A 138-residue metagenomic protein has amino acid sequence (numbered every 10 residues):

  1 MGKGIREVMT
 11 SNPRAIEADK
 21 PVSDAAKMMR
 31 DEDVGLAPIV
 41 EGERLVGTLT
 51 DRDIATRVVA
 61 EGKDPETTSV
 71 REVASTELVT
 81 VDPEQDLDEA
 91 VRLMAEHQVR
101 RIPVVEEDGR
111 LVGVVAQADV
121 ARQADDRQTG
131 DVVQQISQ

Functional and structural regions predicted by a protein language model:
M1-N12, T50-T80, D86-A95, L111-Q138: Tandem CBS (Bateman) regulatory domains
M1-T10, K20-S23, P38-L45, E107: Short charge-dense sequence patches
A15-D33, V81-Q98, V105-E106, A124: The conserved cystathionine-beta-synthase
P21-A25, A37-V40, A55-E61, R100: Short, functional N-terminal and low-complexity linear motifs
M29-E32, A37-D53, M94, I102-A118: A glycine-centered beta-loop-beta connector
